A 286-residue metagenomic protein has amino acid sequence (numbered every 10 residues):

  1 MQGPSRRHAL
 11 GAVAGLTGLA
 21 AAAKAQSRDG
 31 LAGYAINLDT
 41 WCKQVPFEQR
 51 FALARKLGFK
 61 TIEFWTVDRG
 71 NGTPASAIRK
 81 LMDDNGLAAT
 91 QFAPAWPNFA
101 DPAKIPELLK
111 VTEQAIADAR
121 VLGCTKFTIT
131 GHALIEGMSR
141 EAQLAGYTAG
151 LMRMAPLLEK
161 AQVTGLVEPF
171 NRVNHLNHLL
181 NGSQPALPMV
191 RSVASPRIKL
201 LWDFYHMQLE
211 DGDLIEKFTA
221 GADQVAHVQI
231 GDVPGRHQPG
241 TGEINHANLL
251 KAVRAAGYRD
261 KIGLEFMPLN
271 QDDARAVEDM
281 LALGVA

Functional and structural regions predicted by a protein language model:
Q2-A35, T40, Q44-R55, G123-C124 (+2 more regions): Histidine-acidic metal/acid-base catalytic patches
G15-L19, Q26-G30, R55, D84-N85 (+2 more regions): Active-site acidic/histidine proton-transfer and metal-coordination neighborhood in alpha/beta enzyme cores
T40-C42, T66-D68, A95-N98, A133-I135 (+4 more regions): Active-site-proximal loop/turn and secondary-structure-junction residues that shape catalytic pockets, frequently
L57-G72, A93-P97: N-terminal substrate-binding region of glycoside hydrolase catalytic domains
E63-D83, G131-L134: Glycine-rich, proline-tolerant flexible connector loops at the mouths of alpha/beta enzymes
G72-I78, I105, R140, D272-A274: Metal-dependent catalytic neighborhoods of phosphoester/phosphodiester hydrolases
S76-L108: Mid-chain, structured segments of secreted extracytoplasmic proteins
